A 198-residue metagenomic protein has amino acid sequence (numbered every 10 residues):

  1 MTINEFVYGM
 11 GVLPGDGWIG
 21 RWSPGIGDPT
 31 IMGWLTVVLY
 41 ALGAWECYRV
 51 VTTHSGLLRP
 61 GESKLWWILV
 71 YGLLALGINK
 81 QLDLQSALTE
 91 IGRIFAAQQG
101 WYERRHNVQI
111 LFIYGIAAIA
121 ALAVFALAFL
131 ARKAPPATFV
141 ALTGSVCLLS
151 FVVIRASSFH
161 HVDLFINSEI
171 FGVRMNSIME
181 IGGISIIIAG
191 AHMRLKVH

Functional and structural regions predicted by a protein language model:
N4-G9, P14-A41, F112: Hydrophobic transmembrane alpha-helical segments in integral membrane proteins
G15-G20, G61-E62, G92-E103: Perimembrane loop-to-helix junctions flanking transmembrane segments
W22-I31, A96-F112, I170-I178: Short aromatic-rich membrane-water interface segments that cap or initiate transmembrane helices in multi-pass membrane
L35-Y48, I113-F125, N176-K196: Hydrophobic cores of alpha-helical transmembrane segments in multi-pass inner/ER membrane proteins, independent
T52-K64, F129-F139: Membrane-interface helix-boundary motifs at transmembrane edges
L74-I91: Transmembrane alpha-helix/helix-exit interface in multi-pass inner-membrane proteins
F129-A131, R155-N167: Juxtamembrane "helix-exit" motif on the non-cytosolic side of transmembrane helices
L142-F159: Hydrophobic alpha-helical membrane segments
